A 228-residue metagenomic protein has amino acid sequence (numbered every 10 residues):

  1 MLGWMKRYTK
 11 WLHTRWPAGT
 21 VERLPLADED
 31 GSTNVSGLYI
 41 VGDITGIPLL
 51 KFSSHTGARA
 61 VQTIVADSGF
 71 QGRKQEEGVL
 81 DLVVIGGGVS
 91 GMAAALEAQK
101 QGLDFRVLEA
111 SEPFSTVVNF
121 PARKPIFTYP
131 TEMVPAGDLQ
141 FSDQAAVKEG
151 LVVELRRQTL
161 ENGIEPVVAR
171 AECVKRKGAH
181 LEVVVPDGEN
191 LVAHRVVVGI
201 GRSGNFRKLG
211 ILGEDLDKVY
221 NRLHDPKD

Functional and structural regions predicted by a protein language model:
M1-R15, T20, L26, V118-N190: N-terminal Rossmann-like dinucleotide/flavin-binding domain of flavoprotein oxidoreductases that bind FAD/FMN
D30-P48: Short FAD-binding loop at a beta-strand-to-alpha-helix junction that anchors the flavin cofactor in diverse
L38-I40, V83-I85, L108, N190-G204: Short hydrophobic core segments
I44-T45, G88-S90, E112, R202-G204: Residue-level detector of alpha-helix initiation sites
L49-L50, A60-R73, I200-D228: Glycine-rich dinucleotide-binding loop and its adjacent helix/turn
F70, V83-I85, K100-F120: Glycine-rich FAD pyrophosphate-binding loop
Q75-S90, D228: Beta1/beta-strand and adjacent pyrophosphate-binding region of the FAD-binding site in flavoprotein oxidoreductases
A94-A98: Aromatic pocket-lining residues of Rossmann-like dinucleotide-binding sites
